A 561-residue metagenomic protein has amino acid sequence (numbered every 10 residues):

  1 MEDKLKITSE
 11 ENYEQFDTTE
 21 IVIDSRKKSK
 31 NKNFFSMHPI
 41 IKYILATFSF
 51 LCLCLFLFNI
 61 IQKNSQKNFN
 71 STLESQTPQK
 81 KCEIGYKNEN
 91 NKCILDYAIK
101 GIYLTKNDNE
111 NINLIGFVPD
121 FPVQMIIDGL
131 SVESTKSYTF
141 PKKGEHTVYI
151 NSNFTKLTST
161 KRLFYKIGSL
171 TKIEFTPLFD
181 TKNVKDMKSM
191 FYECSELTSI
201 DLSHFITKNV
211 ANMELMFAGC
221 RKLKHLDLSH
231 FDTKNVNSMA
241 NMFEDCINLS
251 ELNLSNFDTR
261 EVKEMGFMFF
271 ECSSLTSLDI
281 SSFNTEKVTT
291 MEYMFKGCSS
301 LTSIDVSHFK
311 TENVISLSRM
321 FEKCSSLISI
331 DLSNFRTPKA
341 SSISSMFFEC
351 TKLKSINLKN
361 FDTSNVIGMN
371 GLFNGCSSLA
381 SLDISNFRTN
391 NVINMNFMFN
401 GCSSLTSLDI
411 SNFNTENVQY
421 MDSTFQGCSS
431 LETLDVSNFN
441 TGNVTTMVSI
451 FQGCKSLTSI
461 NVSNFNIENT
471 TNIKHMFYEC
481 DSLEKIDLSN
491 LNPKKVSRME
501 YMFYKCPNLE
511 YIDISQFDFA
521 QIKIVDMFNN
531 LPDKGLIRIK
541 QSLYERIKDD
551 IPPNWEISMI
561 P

Functional and structural regions predicted by a protein language model:
M1-D3, D24-S29, P39, I60 (+6 more regions): Short, low-complexity interaction segments enriched in Ser/Thr/Pro/Gly
M1-N33, N70-L73: Intrinsically disordered cytoplasmic terminal tails of membrane proteins
K30-S49: N-terminal Sec-pathway targeting helices
I40, F48-L51, T72-P78: Low-complexity, charge- and small-residue-enriched intrinsically disordered regions
L51-I60: Hydrophobic alpha-helical membrane-insertion segments, chiefly the h-region of N-terminal signal peptides
Q62-K81: Ser/Thr/Pro/Gly-rich low-complexity linker/stalk segments immediately outside membranes or between
Y86-N90: Extracellular, cysteine-rich, disulfide-stabilized repeat modules with beta-strand cores
N91-P561: Negatively charged
